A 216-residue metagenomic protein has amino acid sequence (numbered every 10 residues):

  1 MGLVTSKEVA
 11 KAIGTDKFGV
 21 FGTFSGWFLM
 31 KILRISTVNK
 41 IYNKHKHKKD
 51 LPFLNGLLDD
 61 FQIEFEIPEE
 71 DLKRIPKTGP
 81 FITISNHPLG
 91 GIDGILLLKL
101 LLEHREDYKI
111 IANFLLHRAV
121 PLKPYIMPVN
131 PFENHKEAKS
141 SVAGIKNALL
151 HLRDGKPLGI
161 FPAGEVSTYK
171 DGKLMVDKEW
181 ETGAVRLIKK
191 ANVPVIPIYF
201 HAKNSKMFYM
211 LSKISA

Functional and structural regions predicted by a protein language model:
M1-H87, G94-L96, E103-R105, K123-P124: Membrane-anchoring hydrophobic helices of lipid-metabolizing enzymes
N43, L58-I63, N134-K139, K173-L174: Short, flexible loop segments at the rims of nucleotide/cofactor-binding pockets, characterized by
I84-N86, I126-H135, T168-G172: Short, basic, glycine/proline-bearing loop/turn elements
G94-L96, P121-L122, P162-A163, Y169-L174 (+1 more regions): A short secondary-structure junction signal
L100, L150, R186-L187: Hydrophobic/aromatic ligand-binding patch that stacks against planar heteroaromatic rings of cofactors or nucleotides
L102, E106-S141, I145-K146, L152-R153: Conserved nucleotide-cofactor-binding alpha/beta core module
H151-E165: A structural motif
P157, Y169-A216: A cross-family acyltransferase "interaction/gating" segment
